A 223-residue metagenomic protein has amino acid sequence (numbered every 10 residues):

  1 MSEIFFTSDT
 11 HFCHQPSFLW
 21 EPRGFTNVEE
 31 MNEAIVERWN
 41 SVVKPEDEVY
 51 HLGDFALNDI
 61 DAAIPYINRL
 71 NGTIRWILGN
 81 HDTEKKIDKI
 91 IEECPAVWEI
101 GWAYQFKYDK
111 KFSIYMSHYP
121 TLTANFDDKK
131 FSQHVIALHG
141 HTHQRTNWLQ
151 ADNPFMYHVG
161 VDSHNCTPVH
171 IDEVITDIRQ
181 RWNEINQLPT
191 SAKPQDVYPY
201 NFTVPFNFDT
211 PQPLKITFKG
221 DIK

Functional and structural regions predicted by a protein language model:
S2-S8, F12-Y104, Y108: Core catalytic region of metal-dependent phosphoesterases/phosphodiesterases, especially metallo-beta-lactamase-like
F6, E29, K44, I77-L78 (+5 more regions): Intrinsic disorder/low-complexity signature
H81, D162-H164, D221: Generic structural motif
E92-T203, N207: Conserved beta-sheet core of the metallophosphoesterase superfamily
F202-K223: Short, low-complexity, charged amphipathic interaction modules
